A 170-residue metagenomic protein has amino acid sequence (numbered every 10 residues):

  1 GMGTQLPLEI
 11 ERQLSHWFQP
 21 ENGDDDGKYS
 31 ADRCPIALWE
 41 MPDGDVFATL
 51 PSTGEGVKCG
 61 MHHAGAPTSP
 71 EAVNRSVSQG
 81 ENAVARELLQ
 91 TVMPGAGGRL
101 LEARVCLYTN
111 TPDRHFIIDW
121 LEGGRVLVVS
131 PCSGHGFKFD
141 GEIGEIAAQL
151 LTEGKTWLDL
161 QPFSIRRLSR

Functional and structural regions predicted by a protein language model:
G1-G124: Active-site substrate-recognition segment that forms the wall of the catalytic cavity or substrate channel
E87-R170: C-terminal catalytic lobe of FAD-dependent flavoproteins
